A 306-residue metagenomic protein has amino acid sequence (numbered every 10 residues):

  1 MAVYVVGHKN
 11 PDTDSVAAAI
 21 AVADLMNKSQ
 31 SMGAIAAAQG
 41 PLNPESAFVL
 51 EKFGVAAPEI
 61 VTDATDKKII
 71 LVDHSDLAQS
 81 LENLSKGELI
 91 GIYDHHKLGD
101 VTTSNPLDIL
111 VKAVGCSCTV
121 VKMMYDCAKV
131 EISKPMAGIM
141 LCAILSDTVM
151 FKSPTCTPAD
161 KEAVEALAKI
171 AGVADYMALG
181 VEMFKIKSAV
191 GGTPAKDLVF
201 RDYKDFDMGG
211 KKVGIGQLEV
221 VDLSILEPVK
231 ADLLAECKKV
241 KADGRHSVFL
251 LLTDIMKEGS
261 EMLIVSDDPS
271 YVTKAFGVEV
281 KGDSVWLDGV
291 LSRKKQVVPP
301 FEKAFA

Functional and structural regions predicted by a protein language model:
M1-A306: Replace "Mg2+/Mn2+-dependent" with "divalent metal-dependent
